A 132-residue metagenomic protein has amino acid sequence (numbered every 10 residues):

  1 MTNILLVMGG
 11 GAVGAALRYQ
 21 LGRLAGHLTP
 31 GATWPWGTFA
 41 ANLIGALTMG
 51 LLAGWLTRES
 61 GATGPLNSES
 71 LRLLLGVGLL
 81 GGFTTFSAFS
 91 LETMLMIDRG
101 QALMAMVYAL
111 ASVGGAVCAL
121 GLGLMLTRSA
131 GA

Functional and structural regions predicted by a protein language model:
M1-A132: Membrane-interface helix-loop junctions in multi-pass transporters/channels
